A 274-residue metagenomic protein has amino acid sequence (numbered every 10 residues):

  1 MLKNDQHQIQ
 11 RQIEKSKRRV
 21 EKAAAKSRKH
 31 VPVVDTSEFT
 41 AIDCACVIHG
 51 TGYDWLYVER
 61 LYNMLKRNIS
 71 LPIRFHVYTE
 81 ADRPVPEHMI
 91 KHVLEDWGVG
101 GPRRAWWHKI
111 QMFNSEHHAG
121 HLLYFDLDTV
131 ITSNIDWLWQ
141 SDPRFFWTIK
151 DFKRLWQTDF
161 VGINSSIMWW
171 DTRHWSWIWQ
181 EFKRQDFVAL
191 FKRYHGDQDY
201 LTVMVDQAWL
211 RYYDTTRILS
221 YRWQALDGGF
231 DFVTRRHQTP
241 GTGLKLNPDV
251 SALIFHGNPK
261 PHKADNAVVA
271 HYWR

Functional and structural regions predicted by a protein language model:
L2-N4, I9-G100, H117-H118, P259-K260 (+1 more regions): N-terminal anchoring/stem segment of glycosyltransferases
T40, L71, E87, K109 (+3 more regions): Residues that flank catalytic or metal-binding motifs in active/ligand-binding sites
H49-G52, A81-P84, D96-V99, T129-V130 (+5 more regions): Short, solvent-exposed loop/turn segments at secondary-structure junctions
L71-E80, L122-L123, F146-T148, I254: Short, hydrophobic beta-strand segments that form beta-sheet elements in well-ordered domains
R83-P86, I90-L94, W107-F160, W169-W170: GT-A fold catalytic core of metal-dependent nucleotide-sugar glycosyltransferases, centered on the diacidic
G98-H108, G196: A short, glycine-/small-residue-rich helix N-cap motif at loop->alpha-helix starts within glycosyltransferase
H117, F160-G162, L244-P248: Extracellular/periplasmic catalytic domains that process cell-envelope and extracellular macromolecules
T172, S176-R274: Catalytic core and acceptor-binding pocket of nucleotide-sugar-dependent glycosyltransferases
